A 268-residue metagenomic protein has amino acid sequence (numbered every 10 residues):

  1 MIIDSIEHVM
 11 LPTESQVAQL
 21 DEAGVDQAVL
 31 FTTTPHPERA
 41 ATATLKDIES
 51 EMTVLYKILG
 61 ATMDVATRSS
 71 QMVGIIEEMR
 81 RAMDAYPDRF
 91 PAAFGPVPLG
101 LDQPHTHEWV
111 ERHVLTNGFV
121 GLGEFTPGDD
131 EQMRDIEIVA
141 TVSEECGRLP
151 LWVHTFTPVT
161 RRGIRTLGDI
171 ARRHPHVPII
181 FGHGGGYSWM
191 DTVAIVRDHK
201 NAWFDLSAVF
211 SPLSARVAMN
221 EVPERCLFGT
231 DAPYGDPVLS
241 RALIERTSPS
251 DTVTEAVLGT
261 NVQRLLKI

Functional and structural regions predicted by a protein language model:
M1-G74: An N-terminally biased module of ancient metal coordination in phosphate/nucleic-acid-related enzymes
M1-I3, S15-Q27, F31, R225 (+1 more regions): Mid-to-C-terminal alpha-helical segments outside catalytic/metal-binding sites
I2-S5, V29-T32, F94-G95, G123 (+3 more regions): Active-site neighborhood of phospho(di)ester-bond hydrolases with catalytic His/Asp-centered motifs
I6, L20, M79, M83 (+8 more regions): Conserved, mostly hydrophobic/aromatic
I6-E14, H36-R39, R68-Q71, P98-H105 (+4 more regions): Acidic-and-aromatic substrate-binding clefts and catalytic sites of carbohydrate-active enzymes
E14-S15, G74-M79, H105-V110, G163-L167 (+2 more regions): Alpha-helical scaffolding within the catalytic cores of extracellular/periplasmic polymer-degrading hydrolases
E51-W152, P158: Active-site gating/metal-coordination segments in enzymes
F119-G121, G128-D129, M133-L227: Catalytic pocket-lining loop regions of alpha/beta-barrel enzymes, especially the amidohydrolase/enolase/GH5 lineages
